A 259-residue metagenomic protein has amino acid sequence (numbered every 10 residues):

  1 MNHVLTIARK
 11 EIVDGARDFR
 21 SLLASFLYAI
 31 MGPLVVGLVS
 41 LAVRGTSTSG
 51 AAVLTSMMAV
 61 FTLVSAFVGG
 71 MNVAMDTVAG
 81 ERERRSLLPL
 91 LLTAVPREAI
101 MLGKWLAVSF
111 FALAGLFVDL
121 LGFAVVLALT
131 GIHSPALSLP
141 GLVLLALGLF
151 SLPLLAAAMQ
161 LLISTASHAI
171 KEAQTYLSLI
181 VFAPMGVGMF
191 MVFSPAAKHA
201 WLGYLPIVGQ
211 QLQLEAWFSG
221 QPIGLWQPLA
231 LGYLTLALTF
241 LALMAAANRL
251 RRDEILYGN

Functional and structural regions predicted by a protein language model:
L5, T46, G70-L91, W105: Transmembrane helix boundary and interhelical loop/hinge segments in multi-pass membrane proteins
R9-M31, A173-T175, L225-W226: Membrane-interface helix starts
G15, T77-A79, L161-H168, L234-N259: Junction motif at the cytosolic side of a transmembrane helix
R17-V43, L54-M71, A114-L121, I180-M191 (+1 more regions): Hydrophobic alpha-helical transmembrane segments of multi-pass membrane transport/permease proteins
A24, M31, R97, L102-G131 (+3 more regions): Hydrophobic alpha-helical transmembrane segments that constitute the membrane-spanning cores of multi-pass membrane
S47-L54, L121-A146, S219-L225: Membrane-interfacial helix-loop-helix connectors in multipass membrane proteins
G50, M189-A237: Membrane-interfacial helix-loop-helix junctions in multi-pass membrane proteins
P140-S167, M185-M189, L234-L243: Hydrophobic alpha-helical transmembrane segments of polytopic membrane proteins
